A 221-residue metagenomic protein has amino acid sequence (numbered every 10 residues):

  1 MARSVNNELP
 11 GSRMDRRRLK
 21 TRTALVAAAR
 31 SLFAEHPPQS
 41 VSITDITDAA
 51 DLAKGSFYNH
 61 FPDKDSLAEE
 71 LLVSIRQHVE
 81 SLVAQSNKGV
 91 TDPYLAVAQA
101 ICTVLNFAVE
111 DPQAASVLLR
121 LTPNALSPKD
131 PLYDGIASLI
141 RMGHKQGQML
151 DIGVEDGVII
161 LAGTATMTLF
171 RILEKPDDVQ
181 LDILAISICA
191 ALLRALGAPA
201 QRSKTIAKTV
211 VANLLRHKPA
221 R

Functional and structural regions predicted by a protein language model:
M1-H36, S40-L52, S66-E69: Basic, helix-initiating cap at the start of DNA-binding domains
M1-L9, S138-K145, D178-R221: C-terminal peripheral helix-coil segments that are non-catalytic and often amphipathic
S42, A115-L119, M149-I152, Q201-I206: Short, hydrophobic secondary-structure boundary micro-motifs
D51-F61: Short hydrophobic/aromatic patch on the recognition helix
F61, A68-I75, L118: Alpha-helical DNA-contacting segments of helix-turn-helix folds
E70, S81-S116, R120, N124 (+3 more regions): Hydrophobic alpha-helical connector segments
E80, Q99, L121-F170, I183: Amphipathic alpha-helical packing segments from all-alpha helical-bundle domains
